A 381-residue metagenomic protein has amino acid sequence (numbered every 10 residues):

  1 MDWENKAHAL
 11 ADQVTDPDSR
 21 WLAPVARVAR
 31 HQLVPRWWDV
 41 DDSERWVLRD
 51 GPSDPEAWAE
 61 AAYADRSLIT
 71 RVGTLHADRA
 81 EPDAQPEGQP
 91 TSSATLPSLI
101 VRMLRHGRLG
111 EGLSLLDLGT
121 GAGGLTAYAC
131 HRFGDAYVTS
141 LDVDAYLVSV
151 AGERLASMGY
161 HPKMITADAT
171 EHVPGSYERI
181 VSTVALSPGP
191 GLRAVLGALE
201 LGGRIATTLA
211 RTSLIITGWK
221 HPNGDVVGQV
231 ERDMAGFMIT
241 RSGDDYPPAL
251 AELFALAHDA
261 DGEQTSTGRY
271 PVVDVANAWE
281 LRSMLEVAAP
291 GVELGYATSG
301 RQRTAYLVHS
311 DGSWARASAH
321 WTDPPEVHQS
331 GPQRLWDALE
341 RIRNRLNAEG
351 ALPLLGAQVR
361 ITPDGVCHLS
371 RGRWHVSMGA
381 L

Functional and structural regions predicted by a protein language model:
M1-L116, L125, L147, G356-L381: Class I SAM-dependent transferase core
V14, A29-L33, S182, R343 (+1 more regions): Short amphipathic alpha-helical segments enriched in hydrophobics
R36-D39, Y177, T217-W219: Short aromatic-enriched loop/helix-cap "lid" or pocket-rim segments at secondary-structure transitions that line
R49, W219, G228-M234, S313-W321: Short amphipathic beta-strand/extended segments with alternating polar/hydrophobic composition
E87-A206, A210, I216: Conserved nucleotide-cofactor-binding alpha/beta core module
V181-G300, W374-A380: Class I SAM-binding transferase module
A276-Q333: C-terminal terminal segments
V308-L381: C-terminal target-recognition/interaction regions appended to catalytic cores
